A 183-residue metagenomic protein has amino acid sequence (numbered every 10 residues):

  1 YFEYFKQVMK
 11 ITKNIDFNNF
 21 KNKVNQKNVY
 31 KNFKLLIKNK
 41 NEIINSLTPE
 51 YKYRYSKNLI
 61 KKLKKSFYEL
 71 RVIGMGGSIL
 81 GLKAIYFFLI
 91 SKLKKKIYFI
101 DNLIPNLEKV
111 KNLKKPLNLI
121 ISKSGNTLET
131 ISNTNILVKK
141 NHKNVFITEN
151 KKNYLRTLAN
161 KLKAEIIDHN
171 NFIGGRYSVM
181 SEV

Functional and structural regions predicted by a protein language model:
Y1-K61: Extended, charge-enriched "interface" segments that sit outside catalytic cores
K62-V183: Glycine-rich phosphate-binding loops that contact phosphosugars or nucleotide phosphates
